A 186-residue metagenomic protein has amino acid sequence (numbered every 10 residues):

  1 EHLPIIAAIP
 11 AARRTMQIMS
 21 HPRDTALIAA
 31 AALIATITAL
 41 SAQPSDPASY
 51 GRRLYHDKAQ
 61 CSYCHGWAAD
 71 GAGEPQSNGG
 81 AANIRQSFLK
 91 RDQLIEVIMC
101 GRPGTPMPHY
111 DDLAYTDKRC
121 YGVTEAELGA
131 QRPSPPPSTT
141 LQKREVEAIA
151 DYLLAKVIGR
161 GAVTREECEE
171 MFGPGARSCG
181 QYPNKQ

Functional and structural regions predicted by a protein language model:
A7-T15, T25, T36: Ala/Thr-enriched low-complexity intrinsically disordered regions
I18-A29: Bacterial N-terminal signal peptides that target proteins for export
I28-T38: Bacterial N-terminal signal peptides
Q43-S45, S49, D57-A59, W67 (+1 more regions): Flexible coil segments in periplasmic/lumen-exposed cytochrome c-class electron-transfer proteins
Y63: Short, cysteine/histidine-rich loop/knuckle motifs that typically chelate Zn2+
A68-L128: Gly/Gly-Pro-rich "capping" loops immediately C-terminal to redox-active cysteine motifs in periplasmic/lumenal
